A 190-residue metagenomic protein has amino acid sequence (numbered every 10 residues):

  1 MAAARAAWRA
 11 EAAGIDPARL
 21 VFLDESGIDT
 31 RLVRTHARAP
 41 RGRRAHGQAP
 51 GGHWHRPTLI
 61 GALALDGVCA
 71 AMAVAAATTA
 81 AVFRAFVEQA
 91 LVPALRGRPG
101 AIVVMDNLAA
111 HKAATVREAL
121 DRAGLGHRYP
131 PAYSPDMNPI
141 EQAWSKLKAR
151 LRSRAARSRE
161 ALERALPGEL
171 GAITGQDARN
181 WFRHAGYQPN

Functional and structural regions predicted by a protein language model:
A2-Q89: Extended, low-complexity cationic-aromatic segments
D16-L20, I140-N190: C-terminal anion-handling pockets and recognition modules
P17-R19, R98-A101, L125: Short coil/turn segments at beta-strand junctions that form active-site/ligand-binding loops
F22-D24, G61, V87, D106 (+5 more regions): Mobile genetic element proteins and their domesticated derivatives, centered on retroelements and DNA transposons
R44-G52, A123-Q142: RNase H-like polynucleotidyl transferase catalytic core
V82-I102: Short, basic/hydrophobic alpha-helical segments
R98-K112, N138: Acidic/histidine-rich, metal-coordinating catalytic segments
A113-A123: Short, aromatic/basic amphipathic alpha-helical patches
